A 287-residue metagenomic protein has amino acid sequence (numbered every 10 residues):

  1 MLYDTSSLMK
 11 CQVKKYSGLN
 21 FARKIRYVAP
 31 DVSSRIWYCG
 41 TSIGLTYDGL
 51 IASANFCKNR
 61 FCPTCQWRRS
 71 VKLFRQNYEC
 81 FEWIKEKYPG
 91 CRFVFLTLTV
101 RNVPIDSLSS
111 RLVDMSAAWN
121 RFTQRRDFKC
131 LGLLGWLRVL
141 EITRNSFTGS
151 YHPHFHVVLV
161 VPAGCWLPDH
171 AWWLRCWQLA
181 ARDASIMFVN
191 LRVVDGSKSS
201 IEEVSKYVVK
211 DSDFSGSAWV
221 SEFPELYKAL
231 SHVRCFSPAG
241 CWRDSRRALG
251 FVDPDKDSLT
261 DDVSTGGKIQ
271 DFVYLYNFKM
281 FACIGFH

Functional and structural regions predicted by a protein language model:
M1-Y151, V161-H287: Right-hand nucleic-acid polymerase module
V157: Cys/His-coordinated zinc-finger cores
